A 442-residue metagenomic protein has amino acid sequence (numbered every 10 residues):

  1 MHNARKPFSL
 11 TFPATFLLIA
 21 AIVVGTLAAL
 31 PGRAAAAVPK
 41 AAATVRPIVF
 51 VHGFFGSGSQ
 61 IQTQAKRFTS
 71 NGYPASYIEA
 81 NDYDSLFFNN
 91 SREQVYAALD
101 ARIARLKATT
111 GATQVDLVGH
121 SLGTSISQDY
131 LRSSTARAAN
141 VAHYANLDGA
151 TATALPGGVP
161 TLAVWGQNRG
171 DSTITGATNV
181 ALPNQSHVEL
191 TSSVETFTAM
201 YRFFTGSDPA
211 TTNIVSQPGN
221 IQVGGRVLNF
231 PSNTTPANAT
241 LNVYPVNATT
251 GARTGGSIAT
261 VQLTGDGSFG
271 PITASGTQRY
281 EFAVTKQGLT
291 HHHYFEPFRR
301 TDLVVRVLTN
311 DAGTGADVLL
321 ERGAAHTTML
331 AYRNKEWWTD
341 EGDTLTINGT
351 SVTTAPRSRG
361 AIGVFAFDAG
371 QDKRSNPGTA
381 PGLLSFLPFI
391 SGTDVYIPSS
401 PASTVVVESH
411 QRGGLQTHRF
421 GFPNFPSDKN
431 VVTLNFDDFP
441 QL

Functional and structural regions predicted by a protein language model:
M1-L10: N-terminal secretory signal peptides that target proteins for export/translocation
P13-A29: Bacterial N-terminal signal peptides
V24-A42: C-terminal region of N-terminal signal peptides and the immediate post-cleavage residues of exported proteins
R46-S59, T63-R67, N71-D171: Serine-dependent carboxylesterase/thioesterase catalytic core of lipase-like alpha/beta-hydrolase/SGNH enzymes
A138-A142, D148-P218: Lipolytic serine-hydrolase domain surface
G219-V223: Structural beta-strand segments of beta-rich domains
G224-N238, W338: Structural motif
P231, Y244-L442: Preference for solvent-exposed, low-hydrophobicity sequence contexts
